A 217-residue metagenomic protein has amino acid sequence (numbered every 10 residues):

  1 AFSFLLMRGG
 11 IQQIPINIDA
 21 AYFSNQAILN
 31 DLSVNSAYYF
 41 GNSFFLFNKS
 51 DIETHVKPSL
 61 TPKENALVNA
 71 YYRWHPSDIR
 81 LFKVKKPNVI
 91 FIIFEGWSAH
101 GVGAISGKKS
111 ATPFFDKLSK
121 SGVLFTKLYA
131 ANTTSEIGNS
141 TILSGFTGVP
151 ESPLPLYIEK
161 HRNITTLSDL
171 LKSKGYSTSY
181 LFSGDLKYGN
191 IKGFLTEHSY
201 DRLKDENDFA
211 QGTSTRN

Functional and structural regions predicted by a protein language model:
A1-M7: Hydrophobic membrane-insertion alpha-helices, especially the h-region of bacterial N-terminal signal peptides
R8-N217: Soluble catalytic regions of membrane-associated enzymes that act on cell-envelope and secretory-pathway components
